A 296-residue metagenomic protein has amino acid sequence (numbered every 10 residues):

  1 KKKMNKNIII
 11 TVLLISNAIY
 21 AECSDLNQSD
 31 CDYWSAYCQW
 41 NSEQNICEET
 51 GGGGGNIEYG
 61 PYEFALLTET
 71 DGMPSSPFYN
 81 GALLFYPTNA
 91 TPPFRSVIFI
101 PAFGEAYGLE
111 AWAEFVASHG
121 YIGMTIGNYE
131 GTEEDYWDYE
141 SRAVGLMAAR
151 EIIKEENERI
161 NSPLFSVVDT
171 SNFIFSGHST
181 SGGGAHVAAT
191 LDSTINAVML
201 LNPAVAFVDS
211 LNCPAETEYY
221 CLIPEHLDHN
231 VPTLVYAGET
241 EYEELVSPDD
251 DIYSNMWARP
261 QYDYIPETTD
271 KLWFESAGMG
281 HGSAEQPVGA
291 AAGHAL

Functional and structural regions predicted by a protein language model:
N7-N17: Sec-dependent N-terminal signal peptides
D25, D30-S42, I46-E49: Extracellular Cys-Trp
G52-P92: N-terminal cap/lid segment of alpha/beta-hydrolase-fold proteins
P92, W137-G183: Gly/Ser-rich "nucleophile elbow"/oxyanion-hole loop immediately N-terminal to the catalytic nucleophile in hydrolases
P92-A102: Short beta-strand element of the alpha/beta-hydrolase
G108-G127: Short amphipathic alpha-helix adjacent to the substrate-entry channel of hydrolases
G182-D192: Short glycine-enriched nucleophile-adjacent loop and the immediately C-terminal alpha-helix near the catalytic center
N196-H281: The feature captures the conserved acid-bearing segment of alpha/beta-hydrolase catalytic domains
